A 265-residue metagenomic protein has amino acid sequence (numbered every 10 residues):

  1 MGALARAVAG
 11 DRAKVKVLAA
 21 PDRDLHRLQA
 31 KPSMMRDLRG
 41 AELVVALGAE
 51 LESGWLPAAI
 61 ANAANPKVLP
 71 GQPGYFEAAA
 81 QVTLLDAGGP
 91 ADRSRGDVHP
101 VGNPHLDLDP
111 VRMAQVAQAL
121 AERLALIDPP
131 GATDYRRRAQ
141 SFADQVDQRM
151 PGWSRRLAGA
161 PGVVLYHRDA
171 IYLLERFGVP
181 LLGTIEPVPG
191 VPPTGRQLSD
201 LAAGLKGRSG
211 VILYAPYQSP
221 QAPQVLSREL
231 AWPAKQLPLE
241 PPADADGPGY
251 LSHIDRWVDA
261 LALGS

Functional and structural regions predicted by a protein language model:
M1-S265: Extracytoplasmic metal-acquisition and chelation regions
